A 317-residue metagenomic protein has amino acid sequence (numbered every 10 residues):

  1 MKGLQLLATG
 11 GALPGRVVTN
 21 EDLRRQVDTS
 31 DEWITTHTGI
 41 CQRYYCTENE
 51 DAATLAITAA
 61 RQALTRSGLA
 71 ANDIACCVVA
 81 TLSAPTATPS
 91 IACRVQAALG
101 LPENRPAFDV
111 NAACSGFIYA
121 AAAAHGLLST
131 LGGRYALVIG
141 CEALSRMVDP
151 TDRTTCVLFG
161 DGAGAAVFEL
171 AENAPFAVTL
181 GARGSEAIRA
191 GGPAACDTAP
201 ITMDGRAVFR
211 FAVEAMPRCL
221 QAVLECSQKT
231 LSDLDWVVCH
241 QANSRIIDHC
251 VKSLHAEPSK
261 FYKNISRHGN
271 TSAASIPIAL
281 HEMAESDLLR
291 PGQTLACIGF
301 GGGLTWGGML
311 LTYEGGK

Functional and structural regions predicted by a protein language model:
M1-E48, T151-E214, R218, F300 (+1 more regions): Condensing-enzyme catalytic core mediating Claisen C-C bond formation in acyl metabolism
L6-A8, I34, A63, C77 (+6 more regions): Buried hydrophobic positions in well-ordered alpha/beta secondary-structure cores of metabolic enzymes
L7, A80, N111, A136-E142 (+3 more regions): Short beta-strand segments
V27-T36, T86-G100, L137-L144, A190-A194 (+1 more regions): Acidic-glycine-rich active-site phosphate/pyrophosphate-binding loop
I40-Q42, D73-V78, A97-N111, S145-T151 (+1 more regions): Glycine/charged-rich beta-loop-alpha catalytic/anionic-binding loops adjacent to active sites
A53, I57-A60, L64, S83-A84 (+3 more regions): Claisen-condensing/thiolase-fold acyl-transfer catalytic domains that form or cleave C-C bonds in fatty acid
A59-A75, R218-D235, M283-L288: Phosphate/pyrophosphate-binding loops at sites that engage ATP/ADP/AMP, CoA/4′-phosphopantetheine, polyphosphate
S129-G160: Flexible, glycine-rich active-site loops centered on histidine and acidic residues that chelate a metal or position
